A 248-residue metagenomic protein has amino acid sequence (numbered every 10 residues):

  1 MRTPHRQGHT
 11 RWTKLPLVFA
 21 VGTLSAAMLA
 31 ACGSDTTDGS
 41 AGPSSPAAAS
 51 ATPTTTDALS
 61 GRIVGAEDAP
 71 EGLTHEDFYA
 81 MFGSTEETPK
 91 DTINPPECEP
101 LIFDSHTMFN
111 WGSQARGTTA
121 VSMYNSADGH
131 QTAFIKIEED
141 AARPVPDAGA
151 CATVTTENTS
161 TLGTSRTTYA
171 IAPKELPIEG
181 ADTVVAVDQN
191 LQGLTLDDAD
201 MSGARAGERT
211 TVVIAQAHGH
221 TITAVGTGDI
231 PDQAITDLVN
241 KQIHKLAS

Functional and structural regions predicted by a protein language model:
T3-F19: Bacterial N-terminal signal peptides that target proteins for export
F19, C32-S60: Short, low-complexity, disordered segments immediately C-terminal to signal peptides in bacterial exported proteins
G22-A26: Core hydrophobic alpha-helical transmembrane segments of single-pass membrane proteins
A27-A31: C-terminal motif of bacterial Sec signal peptides marking the signal peptidase cleavage site
L73-G203, E208, V239: A small/polar (G/S/T-enriched), proline-flanked helix-loop surface module common in exported/cell-envelope proteins
Q131-A133, T211-V213, A217-G228: Short, well-ordered beta-strand elements
A224-S248: Surface-exposed amphipathic alpha-helical segments
